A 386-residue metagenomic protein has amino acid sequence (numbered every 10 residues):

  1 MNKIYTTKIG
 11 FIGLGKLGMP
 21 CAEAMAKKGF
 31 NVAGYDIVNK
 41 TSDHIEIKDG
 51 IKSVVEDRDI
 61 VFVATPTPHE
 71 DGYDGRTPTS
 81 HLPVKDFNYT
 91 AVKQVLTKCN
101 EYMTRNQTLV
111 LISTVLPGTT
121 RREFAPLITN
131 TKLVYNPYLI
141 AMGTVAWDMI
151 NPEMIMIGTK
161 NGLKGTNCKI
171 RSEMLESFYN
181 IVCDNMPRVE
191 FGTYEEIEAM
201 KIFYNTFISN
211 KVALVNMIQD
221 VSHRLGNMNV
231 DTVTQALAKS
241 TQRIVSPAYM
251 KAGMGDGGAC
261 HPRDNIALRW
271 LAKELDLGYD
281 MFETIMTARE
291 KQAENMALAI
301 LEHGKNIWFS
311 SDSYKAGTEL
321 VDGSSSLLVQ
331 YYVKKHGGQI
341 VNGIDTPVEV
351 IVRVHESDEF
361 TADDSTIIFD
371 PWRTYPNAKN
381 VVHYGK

Functional and structural regions predicted by a protein language model:
N2-K386: Structural/interface elements that position substrates and couple domains in central-metabolism enzymes
